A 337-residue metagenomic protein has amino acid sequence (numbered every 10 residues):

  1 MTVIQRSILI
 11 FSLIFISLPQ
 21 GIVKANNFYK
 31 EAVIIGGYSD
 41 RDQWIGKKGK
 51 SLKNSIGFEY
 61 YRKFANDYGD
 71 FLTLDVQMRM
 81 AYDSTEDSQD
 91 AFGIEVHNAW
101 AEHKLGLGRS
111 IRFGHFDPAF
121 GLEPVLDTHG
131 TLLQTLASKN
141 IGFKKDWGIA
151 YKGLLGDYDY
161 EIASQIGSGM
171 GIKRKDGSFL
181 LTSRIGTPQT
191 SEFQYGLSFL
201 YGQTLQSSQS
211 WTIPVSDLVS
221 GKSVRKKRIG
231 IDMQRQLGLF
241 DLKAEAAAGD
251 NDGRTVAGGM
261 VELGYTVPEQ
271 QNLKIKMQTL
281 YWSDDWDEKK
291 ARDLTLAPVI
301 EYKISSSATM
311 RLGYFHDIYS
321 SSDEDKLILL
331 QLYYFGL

Functional and structural regions predicted by a protein language model:
N26-I35, G46-G167, G177-F179, G186-Q194: Outer membrane beta-barrel
N27-G36, D70-V76, R109-I111, Y160-I162 (+8 more regions): Transmembrane beta-strands of outer-membrane beta-barrel proteins
I34-D42, S55-G57, R62-F64, M78-S84 (+10 more regions): Transmembrane beta-strands of outer-membrane beta-barrel pores
I45-K50, Y68, Y82-G93, I141-D146 (+5 more regions): Solvent-exposed loop/turn segments connecting transmembrane beta-strands in outer-membrane beta-barrel proteins
G57-Y61, A99-E102, A150-K152, R184-G186 (+5 more regions): Outer-membrane beta-barrel architecture
D70, L155, G186-D287, Y334: Detector for outer-membrane/organellar transmembrane beta-barrel domains, recognizing the amphipathic beta-strand
E95-H97, I166, F179-L181, Y201 (+7 more regions): Transmembrane beta-barrel architecture of outer-membrane proteins
E324-L337: Outer-membrane beta-barrel "beta-signal"
